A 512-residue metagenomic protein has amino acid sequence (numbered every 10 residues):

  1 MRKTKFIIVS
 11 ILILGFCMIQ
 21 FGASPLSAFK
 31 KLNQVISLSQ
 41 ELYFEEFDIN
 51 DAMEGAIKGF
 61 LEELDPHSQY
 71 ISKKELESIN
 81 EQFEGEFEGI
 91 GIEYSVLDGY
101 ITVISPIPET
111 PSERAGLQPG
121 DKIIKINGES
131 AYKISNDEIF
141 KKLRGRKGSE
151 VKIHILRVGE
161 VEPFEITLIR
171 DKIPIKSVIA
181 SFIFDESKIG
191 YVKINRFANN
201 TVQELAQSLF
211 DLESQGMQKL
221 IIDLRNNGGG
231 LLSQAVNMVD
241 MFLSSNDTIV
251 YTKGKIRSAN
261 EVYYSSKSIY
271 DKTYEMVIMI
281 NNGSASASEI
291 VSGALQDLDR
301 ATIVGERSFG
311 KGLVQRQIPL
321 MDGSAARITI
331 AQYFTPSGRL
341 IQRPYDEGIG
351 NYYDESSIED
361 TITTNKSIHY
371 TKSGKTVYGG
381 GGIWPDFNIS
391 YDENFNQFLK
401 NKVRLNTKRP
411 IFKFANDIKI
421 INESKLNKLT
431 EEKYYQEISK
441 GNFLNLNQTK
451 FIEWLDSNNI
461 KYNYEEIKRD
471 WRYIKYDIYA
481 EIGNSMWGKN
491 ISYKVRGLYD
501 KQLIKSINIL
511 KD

Functional and structural regions predicted by a protein language model:
K5-Q20: Hydrophobic membrane-insertion alpha-helices, especially the h-region of bacterial N-terminal signal peptides
C17-A28, L32, I36-F44, D48-I49 (+4 more regions): Cleft-lining beta-strand/loop regions that shape enzyme active-site pockets
Y43-I104, E150-A180, R496-I507, D512: Extended, small/polar residue-biased N-terminal targeting/export presequences and adjacent propeptide/linker tracts
I90-G91, S268, R327-T329: A structural signal for short loop-to-beta-strand junctions that line the ligand-binding cleft of periplasmic/secreted
S105, I134, T167, T329 (+3 more regions): Short linear motifs in exposed loops
N282-A285, G293, R300-V304, F309-G379 (+1 more regions): Acidic, polar loop-rich interaction surfaces within structured domains
L340-I341, Y345-D512: Conserved functional hotspot residues or short segments at active or partner-binding sites across diverse domains
